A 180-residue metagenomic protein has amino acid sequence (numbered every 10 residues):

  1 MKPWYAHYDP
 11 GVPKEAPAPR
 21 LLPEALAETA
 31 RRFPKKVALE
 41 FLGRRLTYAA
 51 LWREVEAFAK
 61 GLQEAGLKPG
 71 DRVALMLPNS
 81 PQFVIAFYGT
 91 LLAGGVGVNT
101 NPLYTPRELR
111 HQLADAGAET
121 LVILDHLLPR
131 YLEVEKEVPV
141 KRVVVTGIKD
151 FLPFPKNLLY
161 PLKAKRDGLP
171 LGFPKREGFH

Functional and structural regions predicted by a protein language model:
M1-P19: Flexible, non-catalytic linker and terminal segments flanking ANL/adenylate-forming cores
P3, H7, P34, G95-N99: Residue-level signal for pocket-adjacent positions within structured domains
V12, A16, F41, Y48 (+2 more regions): Short, flexible active-site loop motifs that bind/organize anionic cofactors or intermediates
A16-A18, A27, K35-S80, V84-Y88 (+2 more regions): Conserved AMP-binding/adenylate-forming core of the ANL superfamily
L22: Conserved donor sugar-nucleotide recognition element shared by glycan-biosynthetic enzymes
A25, G61, G95-G97: Small side chains
A65, L92-H180: Structural core segment of the AMP-binding/adenylate-forming
